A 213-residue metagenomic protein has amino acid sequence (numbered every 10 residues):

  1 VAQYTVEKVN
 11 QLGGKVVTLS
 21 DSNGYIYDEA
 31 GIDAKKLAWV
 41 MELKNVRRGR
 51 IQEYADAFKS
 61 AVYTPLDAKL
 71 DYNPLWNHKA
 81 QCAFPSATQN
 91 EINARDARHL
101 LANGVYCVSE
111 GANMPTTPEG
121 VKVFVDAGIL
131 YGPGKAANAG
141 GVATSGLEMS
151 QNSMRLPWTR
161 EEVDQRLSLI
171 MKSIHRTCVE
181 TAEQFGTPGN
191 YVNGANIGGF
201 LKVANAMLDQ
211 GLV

Functional and structural regions predicted by a protein language model:
V1-K79: Glycine-rich phosphate/diphosphate-binding loop of Rossmann-like nucleotide-binding domains
V1-T5, E91-R95, T116-P118, A139-G141: Short glycine/serine/threonine-rich phosphate/pyrophosphate-binding segments that cradle anionic phosphate groups
V1-V9, A97-R98, K122, V203: Short glycine/threonine-rich loop-to-helix capping motif typified by GTGT followed within a few residues by an Asp-Pro
Y4, L12, S20-S22, P85-A87 (+2 more regions): Generic beta-strand/beta-sheet core signal
K15-T18, V62-Y63, Q81-C82, V105-V108 (+1 more regions): Structural motif
P65-A68, F84-I92, A112-T116: A general structural motif
K69-A80, E91-C107: Rossmann-fold NAD(P) dinucleotide-binding segment
S86, H99-V213: Adenosine-phosphate binding glycine-rich loop
